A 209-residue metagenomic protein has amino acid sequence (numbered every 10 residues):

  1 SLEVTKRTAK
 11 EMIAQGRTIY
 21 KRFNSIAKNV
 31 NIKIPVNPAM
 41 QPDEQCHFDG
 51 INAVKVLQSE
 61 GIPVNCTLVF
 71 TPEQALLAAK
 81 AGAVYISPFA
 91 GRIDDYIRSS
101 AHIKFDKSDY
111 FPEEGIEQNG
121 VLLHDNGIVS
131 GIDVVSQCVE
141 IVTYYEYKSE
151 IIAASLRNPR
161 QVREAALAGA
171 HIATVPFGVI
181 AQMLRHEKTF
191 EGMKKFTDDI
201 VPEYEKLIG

Functional and structural regions predicted by a protein language model:
S1-G50, V54-V56: Active-site beta->alpha loop and helix N-cap motifs at the rims of alpha/beta catalytic domains
M40-Q41, C46-K55, P63-V179, K188-I200: Catalytic alpha/beta core domains of metabolic enzymes, predominantly
